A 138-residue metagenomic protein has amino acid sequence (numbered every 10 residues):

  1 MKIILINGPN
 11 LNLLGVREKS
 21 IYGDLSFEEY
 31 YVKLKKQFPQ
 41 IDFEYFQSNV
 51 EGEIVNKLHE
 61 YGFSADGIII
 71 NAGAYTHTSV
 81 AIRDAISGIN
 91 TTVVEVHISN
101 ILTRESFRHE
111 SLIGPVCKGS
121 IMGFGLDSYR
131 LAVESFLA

Functional and structural regions predicted by a protein language model:
M1-I4: Extreme N-terminal starter segment of soluble prokaryotic enzymes
L13-E28: Glycine- and acidic-residue-enriched helix-capping/strand-helix junction motifs
E44-G52: Short beta->alpha junction loops
E44-Y45, V94, T103-A138: Short, glycine-/small-residue-rich phosphate/pyrophosphate-handling segment
E53-N71: Short, electropositive alpha-helical surface patch
Y61-F63, S87-G88, E110-P115: Short, hinge-like loop/turn segments at secondary-structure boundaries
D66-L102: Mid-chain, well-packed structural core segment of small domains
